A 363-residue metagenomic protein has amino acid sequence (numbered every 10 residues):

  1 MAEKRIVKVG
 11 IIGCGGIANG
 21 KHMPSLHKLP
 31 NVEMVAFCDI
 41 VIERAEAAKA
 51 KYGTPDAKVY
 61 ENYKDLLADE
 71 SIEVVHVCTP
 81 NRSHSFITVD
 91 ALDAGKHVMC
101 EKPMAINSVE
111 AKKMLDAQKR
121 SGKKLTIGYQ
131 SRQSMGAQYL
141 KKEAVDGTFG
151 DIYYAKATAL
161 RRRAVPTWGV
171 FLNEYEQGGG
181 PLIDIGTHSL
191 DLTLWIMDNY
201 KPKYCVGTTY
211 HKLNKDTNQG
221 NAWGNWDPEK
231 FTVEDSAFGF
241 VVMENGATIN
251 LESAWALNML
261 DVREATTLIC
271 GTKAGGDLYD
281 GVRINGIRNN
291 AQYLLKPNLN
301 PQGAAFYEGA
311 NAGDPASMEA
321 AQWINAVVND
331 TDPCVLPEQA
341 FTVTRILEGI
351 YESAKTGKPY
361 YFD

Functional and structural regions predicted by a protein language model:
M1-G53: N-terminal Rossmann-like dinucleotide-binding module
M1-I6, I11, V32, V74-H76 (+4 more regions): C-terminal helix-rich "cap/oligomerization" subdomain common to oxidoreductases
A2, D69, E73-N81, S85-R132 (+1 more regions): Beta-strand-loop-alpha-helix segment that lines the small-molecule cofactor/substrate pocket of alpha/beta enzymes
R5, P166, D191-N285, S317-D332: Contiguous beta-strand/loop segments that form the cofactor/metal-binding neighborhood of enzyme cores
I17, E308-A320: Active-site loop of classical SDR/Rossmann-like NAD(P)-dependent oxidoreductases, centered on the catalytic Tyr-X3-Lys
I17, S131-F231, G357: Predominantly a Rossmann-like dinucleotide-binding segment in NAD(P)-dependent oxidoreductases
A18, E61, C100, L125-I127 (+3 more regions): Hydrophobic residues in well-ordered beta-strands that form the structural core
D56-Y63: Conserved SAM-binding strand-loop segment of SAM-dependent methyltransferases
